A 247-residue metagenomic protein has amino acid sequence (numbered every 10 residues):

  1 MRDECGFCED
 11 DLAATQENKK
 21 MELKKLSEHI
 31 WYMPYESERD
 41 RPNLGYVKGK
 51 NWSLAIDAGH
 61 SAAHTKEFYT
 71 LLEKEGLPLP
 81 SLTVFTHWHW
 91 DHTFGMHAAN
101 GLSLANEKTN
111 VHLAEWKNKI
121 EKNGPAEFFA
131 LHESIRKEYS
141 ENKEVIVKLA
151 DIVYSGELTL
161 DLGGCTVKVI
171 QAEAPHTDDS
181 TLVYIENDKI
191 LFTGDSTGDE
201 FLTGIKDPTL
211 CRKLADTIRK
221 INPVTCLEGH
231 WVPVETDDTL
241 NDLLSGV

Functional and structural regions predicted by a protein language model:
C8-K20: Short, Lys/Arg-enriched N-terminal segments with co-localized hydrophobic residues within the first ~10-30 amino acids
K24-T70, T181-D195: Conserved beta-strand hairpin/beta-sheet module of binuclear metal-dependent hydrolase folds, prominently
K25, A114-I170, R219: Metallo-beta-lactamase
S37-R39, I152, E173-T177: A short catalytic or substrate-binding loop motif that flags glycine-/basic-rich loops and adjacent residues that bind
S53-L54, H60-A62, T159, T166-D242: Metallo-beta-lactamase
A63-K108, R219-T225: Active-site metal-binding motif and surrounding structural segment of the metallo-beta-lactamase
E107-H112, T197: Short, acidic/turn-prone active-site loops that include or flank metal/cofactor- and phosphate-binding residues
